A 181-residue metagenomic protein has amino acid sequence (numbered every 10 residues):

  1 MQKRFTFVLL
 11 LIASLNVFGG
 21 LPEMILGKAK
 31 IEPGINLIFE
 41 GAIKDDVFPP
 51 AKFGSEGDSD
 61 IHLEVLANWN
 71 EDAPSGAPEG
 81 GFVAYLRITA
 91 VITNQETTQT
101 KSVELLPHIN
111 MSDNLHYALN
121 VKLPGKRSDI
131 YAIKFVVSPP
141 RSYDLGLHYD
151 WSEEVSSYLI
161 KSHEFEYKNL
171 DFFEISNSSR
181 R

Functional and structural regions predicted by a protein language model:
S14-V17: N-terminal signal peptide c-region/cleavage motif recognized by signal peptidases
G20-E56: Short, compositionally biased P/S/T/A/G/V-rich stretches that sit at domain boundaries
H62-G81: Short amphipathic, basic-aromatic surface patches that mediate peripheral association with negatively charged
G80-T100: Extended low-complexity, serine/threonine- and proline-enriched intrinsically disordered segments
K101-N110: Solvent-exposed serine/threonine-rich low-complexity stretches and specific carbohydrate-binding patches
M111-N120: Aromatic sugar-binding surface patches on proteins that engage polysaccharides or sugar-phosphate polymers
V137-W151: Short acidic/polar inter-strand loop motif in beta-rich domains
S162-R181: Compositionally biased low-complexity segments at domain edges in trafficked proteins and select soluble regulators
